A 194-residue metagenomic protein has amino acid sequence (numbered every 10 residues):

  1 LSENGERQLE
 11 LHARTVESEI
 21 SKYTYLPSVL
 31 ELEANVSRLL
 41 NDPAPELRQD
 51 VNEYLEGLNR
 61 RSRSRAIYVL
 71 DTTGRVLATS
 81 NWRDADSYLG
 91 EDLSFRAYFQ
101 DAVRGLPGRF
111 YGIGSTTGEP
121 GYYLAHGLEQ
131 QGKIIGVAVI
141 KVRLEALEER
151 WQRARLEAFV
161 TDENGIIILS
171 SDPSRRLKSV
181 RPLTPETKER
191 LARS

Functional and structural regions predicted by a protein language model:
L1-D42, Y54, S62-R65, P107: Juxtamembrane extracytoplasmic/periplasmic/luminal helical "stalk" adjacent to the first N-terminal
S2, E6, T24, P45-R48 (+3 more regions): Short, structured helix-loop boundary elements
L9-E19, R65-R83, P182-A192: N-terminal short leaders/motifs
R38-L39, G74-W82, I167-S171: Amphipathic coiled-coil signal-relay and dimerization helices
D50-R61, D92-A97, V137-A192: Solvent-exposed, extracytoplasmic
R60-R63, T73-R150: Extracytoplasmic/periplasmic ligand-binding sensor regions of membrane-associated signaling proteins
A66, Y122-A125, E157, N164: Conserved beta-strand and immediately adjacent loop positions that scaffold enzyme active sites
